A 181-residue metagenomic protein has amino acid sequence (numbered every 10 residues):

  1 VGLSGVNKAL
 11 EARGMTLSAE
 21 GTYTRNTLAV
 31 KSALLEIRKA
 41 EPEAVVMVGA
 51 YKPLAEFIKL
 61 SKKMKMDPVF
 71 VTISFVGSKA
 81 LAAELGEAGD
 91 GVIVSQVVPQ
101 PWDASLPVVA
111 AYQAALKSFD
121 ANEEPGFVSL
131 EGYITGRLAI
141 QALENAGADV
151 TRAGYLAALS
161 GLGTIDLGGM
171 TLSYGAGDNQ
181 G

Functional and structural regions predicted by a protein language model:
V1, V45, G136-N145: Alpha-helical scaffold elements that line and support the substrate/ligand-binding pocket of soluble hydrolases
V1-K65, D103-A110: Extracellular/periplasmic Venus flytrap/periplasmic-binding protein
K8-T16, A33-A40, V48, L60-M64 (+6 more regions): Structured segments of extracytoplasmic/periplasmic soluble domains in secreted or envelope-associated proteins
T22-R25, M47-Y51, I73-V76, S95-P99 (+1 more regions): Active-site-proximal beta-strand/loop segments in catalytic clefts of secreted hydrolases
A29-V30, A80, L162, D178: Short Asp/Glu-rich motifs
A55, Y133-R137: A structural signal for well-ordered alpha-helical segments within the folded catalytic domains of diverse enzymes
I58-G132: Extracellular/periplasmic periplasmic-binding protein-like sensory domains
S118-L130, I140-G181: Segments of small-molecule ligand-sensing domains
